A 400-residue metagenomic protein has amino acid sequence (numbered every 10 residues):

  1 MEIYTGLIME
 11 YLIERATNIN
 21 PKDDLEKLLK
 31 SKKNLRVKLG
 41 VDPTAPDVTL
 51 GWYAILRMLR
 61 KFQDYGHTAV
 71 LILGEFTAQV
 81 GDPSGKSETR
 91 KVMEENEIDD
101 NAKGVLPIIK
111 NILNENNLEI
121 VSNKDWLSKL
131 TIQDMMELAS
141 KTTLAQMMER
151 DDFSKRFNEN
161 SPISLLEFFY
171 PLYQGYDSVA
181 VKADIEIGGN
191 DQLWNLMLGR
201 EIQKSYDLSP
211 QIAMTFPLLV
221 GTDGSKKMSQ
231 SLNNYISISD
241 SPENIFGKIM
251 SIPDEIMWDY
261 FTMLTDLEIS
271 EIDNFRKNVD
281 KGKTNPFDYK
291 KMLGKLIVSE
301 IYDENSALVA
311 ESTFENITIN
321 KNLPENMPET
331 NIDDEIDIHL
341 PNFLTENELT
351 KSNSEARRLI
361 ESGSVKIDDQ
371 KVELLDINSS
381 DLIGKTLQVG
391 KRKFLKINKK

Functional and structural regions predicted by a protein language model:
M1-S31: N- or domain-start disorder-to-order transition segments that initiate the globular core
I19-P83, I187-L193, G199: N-terminal catalytic cores of NTP/NDP-binding nucleotidyl/phosphoryl-transfer enzymes
I55-F62, L172, L196-Q203, I297 (+1 more regions): Buried hydrophobic packing segments
P83-D99: A charged helix-plus-loop insertion that forms the helical arch/lid used to bind and gate nucleic-acid substrates
K86-K91, E137-S140, S231-L232: Short, hinge-like loop/turn segments at secondary-structure boundaries
E94-E95, N101-A102, L106-F216, G224: Divalent-metal (Mg2+/Mn2+/Ca2+)-assisted nucleotide/phosphate chemistry catalytic cores
I202-K400: Conserved nucleotide- and phosphate/pyrophosphate-binding catalytic cores in adenylate/nucleotidyl-handling enzymes
